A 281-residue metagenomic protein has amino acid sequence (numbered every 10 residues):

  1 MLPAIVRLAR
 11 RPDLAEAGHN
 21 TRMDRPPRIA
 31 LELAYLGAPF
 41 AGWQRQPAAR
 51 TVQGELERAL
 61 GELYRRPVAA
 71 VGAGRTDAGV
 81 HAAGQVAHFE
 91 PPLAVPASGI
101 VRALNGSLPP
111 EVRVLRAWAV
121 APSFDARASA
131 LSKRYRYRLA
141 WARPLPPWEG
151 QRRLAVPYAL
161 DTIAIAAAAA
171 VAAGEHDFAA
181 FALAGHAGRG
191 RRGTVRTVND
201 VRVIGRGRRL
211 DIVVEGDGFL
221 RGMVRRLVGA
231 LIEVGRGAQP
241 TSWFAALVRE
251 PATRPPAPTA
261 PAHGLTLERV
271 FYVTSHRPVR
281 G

Functional and structural regions predicted by a protein language model:
A4, L8, P12-G281: Structured-RNA-binding interfaces characteristic of tRNA pseudouridine synthases
